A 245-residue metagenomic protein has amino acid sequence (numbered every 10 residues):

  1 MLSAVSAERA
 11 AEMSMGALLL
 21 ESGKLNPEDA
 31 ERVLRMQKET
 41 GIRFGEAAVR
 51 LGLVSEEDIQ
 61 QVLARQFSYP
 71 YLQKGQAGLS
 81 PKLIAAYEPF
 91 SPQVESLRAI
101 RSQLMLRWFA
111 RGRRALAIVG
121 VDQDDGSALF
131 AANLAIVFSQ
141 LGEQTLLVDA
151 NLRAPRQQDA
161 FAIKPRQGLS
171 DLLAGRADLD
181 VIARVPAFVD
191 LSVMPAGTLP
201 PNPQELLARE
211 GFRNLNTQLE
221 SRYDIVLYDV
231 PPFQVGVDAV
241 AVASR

Functional and structural regions predicted by a protein language model:
L2-A7, S14-T40, L51-Q73, A77-R245: P-loop NTP-binding module
G41-G45: Helix-loop-beta junctions that constitute the ligand-sensing/allosteric loops of cytosolic regulatory sensor domains
